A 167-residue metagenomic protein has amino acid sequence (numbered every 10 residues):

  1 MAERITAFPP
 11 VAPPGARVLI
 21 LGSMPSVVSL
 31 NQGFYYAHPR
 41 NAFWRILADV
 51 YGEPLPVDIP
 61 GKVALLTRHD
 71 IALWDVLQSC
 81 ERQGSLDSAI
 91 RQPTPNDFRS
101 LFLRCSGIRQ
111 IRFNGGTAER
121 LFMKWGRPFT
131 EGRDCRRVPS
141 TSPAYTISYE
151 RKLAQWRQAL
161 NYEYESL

Functional and structural regions predicted by a protein language model:
M1-I5, P54-V57: Short gly/ser/thr-rich secondary-structure transition/capping motifs
A2-P14, P39, L86-R99, M123-L167: C-terminal capping/extension of enzyme domains
R17-S23: Short, hydrophobic/glycine-enriched beta-strand segments
P25-V28, A42, Q78-E81, T117-R120 (+1 more regions): Short, solvent-exposed loop/turn segments at secondary-structure junctions
V28-A89: Short, surface-exposed acidic-centric catalytic microdomains
R68-T117: Internal catalytic-core helix/loop-beta-alpha segment that presents or stabilizes conserved functional determinants
